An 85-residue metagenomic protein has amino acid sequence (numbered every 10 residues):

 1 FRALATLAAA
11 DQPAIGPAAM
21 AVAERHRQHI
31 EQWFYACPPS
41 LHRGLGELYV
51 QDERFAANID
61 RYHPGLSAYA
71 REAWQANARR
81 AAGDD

Functional and structural regions predicted by a protein language model:
F1-D85: Amphipathic alpha-helical "stalk" segments
